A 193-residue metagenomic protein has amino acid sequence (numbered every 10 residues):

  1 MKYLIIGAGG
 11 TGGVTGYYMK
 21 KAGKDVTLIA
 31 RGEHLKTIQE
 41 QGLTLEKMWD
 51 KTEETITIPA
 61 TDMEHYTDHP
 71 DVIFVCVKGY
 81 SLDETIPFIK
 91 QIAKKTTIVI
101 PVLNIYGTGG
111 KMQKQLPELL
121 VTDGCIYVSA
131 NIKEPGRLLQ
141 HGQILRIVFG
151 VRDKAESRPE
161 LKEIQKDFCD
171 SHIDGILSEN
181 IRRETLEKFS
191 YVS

Functional and structural regions predicted by a protein language model:
M1, D71, L145: Nucleotide donor/acceptor-binding cores
M1-K47: NAD(P)+-binding Rossmann beta1-loop-alpha1 motif at the extreme N-terminus of oxidoreductases
A30, W49, E64, L103 (+4 more regions): Residues at the C-termini of beta-strands that transition into short coil/loop
E33, Y80-S81, Y106-G107, A155-E156 (+1 more regions): Short alpha-helical
L43-A60, V192: N-terminal glycine-rich dinucleotide-binding loop that anchors FAD/FMN and/or NAD(P) in oxidoreductases
T52-R137: Rossmann-like NAD(P)(H) cofactor-binding subdomain of soluble oxidoreductases
Q91-I92, Q115-L120, P135-K188, S193: Internal alpha-helical scaffold of NAD(P)-dependent oxidoreductase catalytic cores
